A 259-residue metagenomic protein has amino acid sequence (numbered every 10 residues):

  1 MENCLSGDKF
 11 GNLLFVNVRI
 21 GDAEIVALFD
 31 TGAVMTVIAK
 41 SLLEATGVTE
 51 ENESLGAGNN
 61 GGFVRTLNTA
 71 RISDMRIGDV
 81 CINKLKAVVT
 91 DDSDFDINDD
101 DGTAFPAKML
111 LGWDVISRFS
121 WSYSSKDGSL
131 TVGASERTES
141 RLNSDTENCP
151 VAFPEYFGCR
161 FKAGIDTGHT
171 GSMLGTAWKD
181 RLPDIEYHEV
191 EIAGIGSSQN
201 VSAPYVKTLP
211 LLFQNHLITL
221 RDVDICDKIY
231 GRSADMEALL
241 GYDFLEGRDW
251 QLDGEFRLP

Functional and structural regions predicted by a protein language model:
M1-P259: Pepsin/retropepsin-fold aspartyl endopeptidases
